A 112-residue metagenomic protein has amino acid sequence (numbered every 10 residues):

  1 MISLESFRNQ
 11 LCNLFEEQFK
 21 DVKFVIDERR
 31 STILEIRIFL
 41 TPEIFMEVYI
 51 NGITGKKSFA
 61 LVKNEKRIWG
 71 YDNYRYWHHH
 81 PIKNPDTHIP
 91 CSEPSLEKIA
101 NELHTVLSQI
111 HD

Functional and structural regions predicted by a protein language model:
M1-F45: Negatively charged, low-complexity tracts enriched in Asp/Glu with abundant Ser/Thr
M1-N9, Y71-D112: Mixed-charge, Lys/Arg-enriched low-complexity segments
K20-K23, K56-K57, K63-K66, K83 (+1 more regions): Context-gated lysine
D27-S31, E35, K56-S58, E65-K66 (+2 more regions): Solvent-exposed, non-transmembrane amphipathic alpha-helical segments
T32, I36-L40, K63, N84 (+1 more regions): Short alpha-helical interface elements
T41-K56, H88-N101: Short, Lys/Arg-enriched charge-dense amphipathic segments
M46-N73: Short, conserved beta-strand/beta-arch hydrophobic-aromatic motifs that form part of recognition grooves or interface
